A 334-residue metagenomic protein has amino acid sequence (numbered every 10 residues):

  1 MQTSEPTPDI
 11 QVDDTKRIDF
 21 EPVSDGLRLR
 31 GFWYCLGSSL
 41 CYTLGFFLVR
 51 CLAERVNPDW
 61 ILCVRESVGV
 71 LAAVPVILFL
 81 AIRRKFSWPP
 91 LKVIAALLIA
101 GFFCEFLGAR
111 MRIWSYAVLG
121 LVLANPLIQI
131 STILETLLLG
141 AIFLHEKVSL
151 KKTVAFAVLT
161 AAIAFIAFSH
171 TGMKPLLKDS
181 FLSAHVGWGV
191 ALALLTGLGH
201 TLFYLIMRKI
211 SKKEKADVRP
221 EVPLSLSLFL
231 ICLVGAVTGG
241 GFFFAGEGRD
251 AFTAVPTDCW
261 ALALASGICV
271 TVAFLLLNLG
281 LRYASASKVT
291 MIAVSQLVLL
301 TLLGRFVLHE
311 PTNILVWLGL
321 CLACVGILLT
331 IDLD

Functional and structural regions predicted by a protein language model:
M1-L36, I133-L202, R208-K213, L320-D334: Juxtamembrane helix-loop boundary signature in multi-pass membrane transporters
I18, P22-V23, V70-L91, I163-L182 (+4 more regions): Membrane-interface helix-cap regions at the ends of transmembrane helices in multi-pass membrane proteins
L27-G31, R55-D59, C63, P89-I94 (+3 more regions): Juxtamembrane helix-entry segments on the extracytoplasmic side of multipass membrane proteins
R30-Y34, D59-F79, A95-I99, A157-A161 (+2 more regions): Hydrophobic alpha-helical transmembrane segments of multi-pass integral membrane proteins, especially transporters
C41-F46, R83-L123, I128, S266-A284: Specific transmembrane alpha-helical segments of multi-pass solute transporters/efflux pumps, especially DMT/EamA
T43, F47, F102-F106, R110 (+7 more regions): Hydrophobic/small/kink-forming positions within alpha-helical transmembrane segments of polytopic membrane proteins
W60-L71, W114-K147, K152, A286-R305: Specific alpha-helical transmembrane segments that line the substrate/conduction pathway and gating interfaces
E66-V70, Q129-L134, F156-L159, I163 (+4 more regions): Residue-level recognition of pore/gate-forming positions within transmembrane alpha-helices of multi-pass
